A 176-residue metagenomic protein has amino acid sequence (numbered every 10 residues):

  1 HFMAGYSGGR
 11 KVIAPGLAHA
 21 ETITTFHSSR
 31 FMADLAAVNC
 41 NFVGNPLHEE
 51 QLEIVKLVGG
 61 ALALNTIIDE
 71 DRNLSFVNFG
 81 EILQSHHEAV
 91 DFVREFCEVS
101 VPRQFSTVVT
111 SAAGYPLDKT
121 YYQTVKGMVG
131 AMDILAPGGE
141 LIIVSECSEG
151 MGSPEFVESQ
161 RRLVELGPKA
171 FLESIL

Functional and structural regions predicted by a protein language model:
H1-V101, G127, D133: Conserved, well-structured core segments that form the ligand-binding/active-site neighborhood of functional domains
A4-S7, K119-T120, G152-P154: Short glycine-/acidic-enriched loop or helix-start segments at secondary-structure transitions that form or flank
T66-I68, A112, S145: Short, structured patches in soluble enzyme cores that scaffold and shape functional sites
D71, G114-L117, S148-M151: Short, catalytically relevant binding-site loops at active-site mouths
E98-V108, P154: A glycine-rich, aromatic-flanked flexible loop/lid motif
T107-S111, I142: Structural motif
A113-V125: Short, glycine-rich nucleotide/cofactor-binding loops
T124-L176: C-terminal non-catalytic interaction/assembly regions of soluble proteins
